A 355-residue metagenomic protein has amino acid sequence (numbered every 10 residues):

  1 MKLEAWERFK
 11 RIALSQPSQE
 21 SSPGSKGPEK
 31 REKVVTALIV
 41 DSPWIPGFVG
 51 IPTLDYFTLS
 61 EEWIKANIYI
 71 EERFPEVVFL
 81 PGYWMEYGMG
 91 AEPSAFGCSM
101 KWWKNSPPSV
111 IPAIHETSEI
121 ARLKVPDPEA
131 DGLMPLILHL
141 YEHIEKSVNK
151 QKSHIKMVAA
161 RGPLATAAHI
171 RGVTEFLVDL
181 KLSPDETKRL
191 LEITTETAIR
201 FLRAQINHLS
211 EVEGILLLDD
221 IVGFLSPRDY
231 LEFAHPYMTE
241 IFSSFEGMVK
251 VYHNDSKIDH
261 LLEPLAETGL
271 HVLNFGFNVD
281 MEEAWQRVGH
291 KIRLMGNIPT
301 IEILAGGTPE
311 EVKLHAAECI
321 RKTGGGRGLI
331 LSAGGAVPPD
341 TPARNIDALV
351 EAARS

Functional and structural regions predicted by a protein language model:
M1-Y56, W63-A66, L80-P81, W102-S109 (+1 more regions): Active-site loop segments of alpha/beta catalytic cores
N67-E92: Membrane helical hairpin/interfacial module
W84-P126: A contiguous, low-structure linker/loop signature
